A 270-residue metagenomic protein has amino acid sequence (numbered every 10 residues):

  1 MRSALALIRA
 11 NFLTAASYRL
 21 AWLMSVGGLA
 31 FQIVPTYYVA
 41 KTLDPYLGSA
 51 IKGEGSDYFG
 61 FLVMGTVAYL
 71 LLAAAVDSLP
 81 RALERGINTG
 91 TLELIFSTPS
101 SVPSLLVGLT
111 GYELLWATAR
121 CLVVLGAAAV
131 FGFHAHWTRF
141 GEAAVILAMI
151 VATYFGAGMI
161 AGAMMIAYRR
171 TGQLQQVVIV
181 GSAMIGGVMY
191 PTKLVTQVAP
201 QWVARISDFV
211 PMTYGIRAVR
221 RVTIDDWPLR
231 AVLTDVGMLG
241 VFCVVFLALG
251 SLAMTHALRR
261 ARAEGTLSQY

Functional and structural regions predicted by a protein language model:
M1-Y270: Hydrophobic transmembrane alpha-helices and immediately adjacent juxtamembrane helices of multi-pass inner-membrane
